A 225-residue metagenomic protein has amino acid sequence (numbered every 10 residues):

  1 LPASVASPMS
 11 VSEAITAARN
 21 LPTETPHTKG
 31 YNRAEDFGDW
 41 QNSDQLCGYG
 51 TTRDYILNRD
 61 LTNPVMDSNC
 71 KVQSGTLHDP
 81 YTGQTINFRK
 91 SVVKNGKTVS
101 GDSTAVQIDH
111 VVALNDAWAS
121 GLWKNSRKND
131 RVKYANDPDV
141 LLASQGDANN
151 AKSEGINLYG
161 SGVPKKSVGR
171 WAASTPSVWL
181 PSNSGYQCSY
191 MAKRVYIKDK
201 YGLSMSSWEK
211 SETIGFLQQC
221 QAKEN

Functional and structural regions predicted by a protein language model:
L1-D60, S207-I214, Q218-N225: N-terminal module-boundary/linker segments of secreted carbohydrate-active enzymes
H27-V99: Glycine/proline-rich, flexible active-site/cofactor-binding loop segments that harbor closely spaced acidic
V72-S74, H78-N225: Domain-level detector of nuclease and nuclease-like folds in predominantly extracellular/periplasmic contexts
